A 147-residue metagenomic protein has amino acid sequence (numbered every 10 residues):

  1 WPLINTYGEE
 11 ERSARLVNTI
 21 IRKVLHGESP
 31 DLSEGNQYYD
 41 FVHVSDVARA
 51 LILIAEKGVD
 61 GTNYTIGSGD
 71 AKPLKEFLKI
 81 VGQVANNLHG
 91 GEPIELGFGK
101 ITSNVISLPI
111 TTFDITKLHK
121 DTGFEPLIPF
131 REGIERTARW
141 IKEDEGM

Functional and structural regions predicted by a protein language model:
W1-L16, Y38: Flexible, glycine-rich beta-alpha linker
L16-V17, V47: Amphipathic coiled-coil/heptad-repeat helices and related helical stalk/stem segments that mediate oligomerization
V24-M147: C-terminal substrate-binding subdomain of Rossmann-fold SDR/epimerase-dehydratase oxidoreductases
